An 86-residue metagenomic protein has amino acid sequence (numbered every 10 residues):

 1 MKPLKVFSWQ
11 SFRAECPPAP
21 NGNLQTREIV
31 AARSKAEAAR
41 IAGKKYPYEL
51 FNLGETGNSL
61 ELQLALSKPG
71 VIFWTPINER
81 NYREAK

Functional and structural regions predicted by a protein language model:
M1-Q25: Short aromatic-glycine-(Arg/Gly/Cys) micro-motifs in beta-strand/loop hairpins
K5, V30, V71: A broad, low-specificity signal marking well-ordered, structured residues that form hydrophobic/aromatic
L24-R33: A short, exposed loop/beta-hairpin motif centered on an aromatic-Gly-Thr core
A36-I41: Short amphipathic alpha-helices within nucleic acid-binding modules
A42-K86: Short, mixed-charge low-complexity intrinsically disordered segments
